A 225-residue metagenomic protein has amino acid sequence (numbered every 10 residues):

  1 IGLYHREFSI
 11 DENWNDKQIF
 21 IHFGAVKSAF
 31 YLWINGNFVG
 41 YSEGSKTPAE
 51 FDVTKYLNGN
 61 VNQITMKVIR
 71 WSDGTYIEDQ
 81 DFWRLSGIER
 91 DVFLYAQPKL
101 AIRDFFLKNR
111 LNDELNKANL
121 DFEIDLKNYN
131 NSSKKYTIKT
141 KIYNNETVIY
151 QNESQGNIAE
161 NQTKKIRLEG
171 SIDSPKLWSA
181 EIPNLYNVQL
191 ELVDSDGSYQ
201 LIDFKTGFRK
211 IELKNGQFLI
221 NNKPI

Functional and structural regions predicted by a protein language model:
I1-D104, Y129-N130, T147-I149: Accessory beta-strand-rich segments of carbohydrate-active enzymes
W14-Q18, L57-V61, S133, I172-N187: Short glycine/proline/serine/threonine-rich loop/turn segments at secondary-structure transition edges
L32-I34, K117-N157, K164-L168: Beta-strand-rich binding/interaction modules
P48-K55, T163-D173: Exposed aromatic-hydrophobic patches
Y95, N157-A159, K205-R209: Short beta-strand edge segments in extracellular beta-sheet folds
F105-F106, Q189-I225: N-terminal carbohydrate-binding accessory modules
N109-A118: Short, solvent-exposed loop/linker segments at the N-terminal edge of repeated beta-sheet extracellular domains
